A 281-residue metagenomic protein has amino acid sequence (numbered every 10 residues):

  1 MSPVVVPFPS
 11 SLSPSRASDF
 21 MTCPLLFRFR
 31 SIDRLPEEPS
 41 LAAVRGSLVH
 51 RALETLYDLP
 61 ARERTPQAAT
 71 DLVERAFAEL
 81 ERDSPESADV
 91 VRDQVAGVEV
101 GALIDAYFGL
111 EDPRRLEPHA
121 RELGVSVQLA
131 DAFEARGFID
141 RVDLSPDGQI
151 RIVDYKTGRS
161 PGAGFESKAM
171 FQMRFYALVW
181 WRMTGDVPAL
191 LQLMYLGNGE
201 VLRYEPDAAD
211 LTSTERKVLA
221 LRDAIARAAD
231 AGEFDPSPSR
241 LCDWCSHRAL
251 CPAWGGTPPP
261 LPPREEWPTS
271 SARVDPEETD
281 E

Functional and structural regions predicted by a protein language model:
M1-A43, S270-E281: C-terminal, charged and often intrinsically disordered regions of DNA end-processing helicases and nucleases
S11, Q67, D147, W180-E281: Metal-dependent nuclease catalytic regions and adjoining charged, substrate-binding loops involved in nucleic-acid end
L26-D33, H50-L53, E79-D83, V153-T157 (+2 more regions): Short acidic (Asp/Glu) and glycine-rich catalytic loops that position anionic groups and cofactors
D33-A42, L59-R64, G162-A163, G232-F234: Short, polar/flexible loop-turn hinges at active-site or ligand-entry regions and domain interfaces
L41, R45, A96, V100 (+2 more regions): Hydrophobic (often cysteine-bearing) scaffold residues that line and stabilize catalytic clefts of nucleotide/cofactor
L48-L59, A224-A228: Solvent-exposed, amphipathic alpha-helical segments
A52-L123, Q128: A non-catalytic, helix-rich entry segment at domain boundaries
L123-V218: Mg2+/Mn2+-dependent nuclease catalytic core
